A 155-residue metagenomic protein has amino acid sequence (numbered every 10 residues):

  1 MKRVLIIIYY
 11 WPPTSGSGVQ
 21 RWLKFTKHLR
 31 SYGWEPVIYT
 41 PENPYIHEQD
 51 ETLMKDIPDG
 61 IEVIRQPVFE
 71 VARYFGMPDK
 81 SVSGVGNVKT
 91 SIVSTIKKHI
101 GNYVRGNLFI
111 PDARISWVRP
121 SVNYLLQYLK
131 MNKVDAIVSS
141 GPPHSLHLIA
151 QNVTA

Functional and structural regions predicted by a protein language model:
M1-A72: N-terminal subdomain of nucleotide-sugar transferases
M1-K2, V118, V122: N-terminal targeting/anchoring "stem" of glycan-biosynthesis enzymes
W11-P13, P111-D112, I137: Short, contiguous strand/loop micro-motifs
R21, A113, P142: Conserved acidic
P41-R119, Y128: A conserved catalytic-core segment of Leloir-type glycosyltransferases
S94, F109, S121, L125-L146: Short N-terminal targeting/anchoring amphipathic segment
I149-N152: A short acidic, amphipathic alpha-helical/loop segment
A155: Short, conserved loop/helix-junction motifs that constitute active-site signature segments in enzyme catalytic cores
